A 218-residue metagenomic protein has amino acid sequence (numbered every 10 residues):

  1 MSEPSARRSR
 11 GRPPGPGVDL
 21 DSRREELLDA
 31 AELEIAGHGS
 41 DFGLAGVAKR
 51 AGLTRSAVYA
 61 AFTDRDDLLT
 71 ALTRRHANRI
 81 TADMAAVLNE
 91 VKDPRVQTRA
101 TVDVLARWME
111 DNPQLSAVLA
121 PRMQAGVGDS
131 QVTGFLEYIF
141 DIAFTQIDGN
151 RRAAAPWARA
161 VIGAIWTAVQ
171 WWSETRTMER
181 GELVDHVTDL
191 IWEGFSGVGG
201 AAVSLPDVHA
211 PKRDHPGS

Functional and structural regions predicted by a protein language model:
M1-R50, D67-T70: Basic, helix-initiating cap at the start of DNA-binding domains
M1-S22, D148-G149, G199-S218: N-terminal intrinsically disordered/low-complexity leader segments
I35, F62, D67-H76, I80 (+3 more regions): Alpha-helical DNA-contacting segments of helix-turn-helix folds
G43, S116-P121, G181, V203-S204: Short, hydrophobic secondary-structure boundary micro-motifs
A51-F62: Short hydrophobic/aromatic patch on the recognition helix
A71, A85-Q114, V184: Hydrophobic alpha-helical connector segments
M84-V91, L119-M123, W171-R176: Secondary-structure edge/capping motif, primarily at the C-terminal ends of alpha-helices and the immediately following
Q124-Q170, E182-D185, D189-E193: Amphipathic alpha-helical packing segments from all-alpha helical-bundle domains
